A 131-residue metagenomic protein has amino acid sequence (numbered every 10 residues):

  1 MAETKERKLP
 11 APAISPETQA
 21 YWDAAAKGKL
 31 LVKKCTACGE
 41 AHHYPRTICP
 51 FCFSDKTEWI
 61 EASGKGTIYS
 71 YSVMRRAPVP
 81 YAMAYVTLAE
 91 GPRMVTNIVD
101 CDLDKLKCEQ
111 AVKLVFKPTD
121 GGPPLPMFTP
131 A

Functional and structural regions predicted by a protein language model:
M1-L30, P130-A131: A broadly conserved sequence feature marking short terminus-proximal activation segments in nucleic acid-centric
K29-V32, G39, R46: Residues immediately within or flanking Cys/His clusters that coordinate Zn2+ in small zinc-binding modules
T36-G39, F53: Cys/His-coordinated zinc-binding microdomains
G66-I68, I98: Conserved hydrophobic positions within beta-strands
S72-V79, T119: Short, conserved beta-turn/loop elements at beta-strand boundaries and strand-helix junctions
R93-D102: Beta-strand/loop nucleic-acid-binding surfaces
C101-K113: Short nucleic-acid-contacting surface segments enriched for D/E, G, S/T with interspersed K/R
P118-A131: OB-fold/S1-family single-stranded nucleic acid-binding modules
